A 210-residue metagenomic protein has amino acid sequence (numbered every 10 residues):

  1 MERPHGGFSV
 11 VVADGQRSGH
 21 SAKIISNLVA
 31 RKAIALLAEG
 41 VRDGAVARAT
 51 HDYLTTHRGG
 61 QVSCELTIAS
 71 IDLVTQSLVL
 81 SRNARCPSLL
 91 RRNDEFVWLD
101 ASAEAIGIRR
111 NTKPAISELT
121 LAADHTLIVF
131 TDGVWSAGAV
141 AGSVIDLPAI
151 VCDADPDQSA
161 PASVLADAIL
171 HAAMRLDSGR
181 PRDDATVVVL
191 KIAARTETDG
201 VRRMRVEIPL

Functional and structural regions predicted by a protein language model:
M1-F8, S63-L66, W98-S143: Acidic loop->beta-strand submotif enriched in PP2C/PPM serine/threonine phosphatases
V10-A13, V79-N83, G200-R202: Beta-strand scaffold of nucleotide-dependent catalytic cores
D14-G15, R85, F130-V134, D184: DG-centered beta-turn motif at the end of beta-strands
S18-E39, H125-D177, T196, V201-L210: Active-site-proximal, acidic helix/loop segment immediately C-terminal to a metal-coordinating Asp/Glu
S18-H20, P87-L90, W98, A105-R109 (+2 more regions): A short local loop/turn or secondary-structure capping micro-motif enriched for an aromatic residue
K23-N93, D100, T112-P114, A166-L190: Catalytic core of PPM/PP2C metal-dependent serine/threonine phosphatase domains
L190-T196: Short beta-strand-to-coil "C-cap" segments at the C-terminal boundary of structured domains/repeats, marking
